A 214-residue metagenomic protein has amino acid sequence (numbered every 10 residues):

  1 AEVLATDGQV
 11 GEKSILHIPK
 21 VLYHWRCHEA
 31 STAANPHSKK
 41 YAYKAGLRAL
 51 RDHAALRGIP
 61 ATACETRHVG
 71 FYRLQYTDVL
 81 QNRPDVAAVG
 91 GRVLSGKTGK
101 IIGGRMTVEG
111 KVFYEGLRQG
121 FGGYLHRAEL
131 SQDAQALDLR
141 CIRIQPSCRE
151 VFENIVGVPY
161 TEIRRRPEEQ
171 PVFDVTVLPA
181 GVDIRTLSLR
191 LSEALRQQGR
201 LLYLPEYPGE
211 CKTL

Functional and structural regions predicted by a protein language model:
E2-H24, A30, R48-T66, D78 (+1 more regions): Catalytic donor-sugar/metal-binding loop of nucleotide-sugar-dependent glycosyltransferases
E12-K13, C27-H28, T77-V112, Q197-E206: Conserved donor NDP-sugar-binding/catalytic core segment of glycosyltransferases
H24-R26, S31-A33, G96-I101, L130 (+2 more regions): Flexible loop/turn segments at secondary-structure boundaries
W25, Y72-Y76, V93, I144 (+1 more regions): Short beta-strand element of the conserved SAM-dependent methyltransferase core
A30-N82, V112-Y114, R118-G122, E129 (+1 more regions): Non-catalytic membrane-proximal stalk/linker segments that position and tether the catalytic domains
K40, D138, G181-R185: Short, solvent-exposed loop/helix junctions and linker helices that flank or host conserved functional motifs
S95, K100-I102, T107-E150, V158-Q170: A recurrent flexible, glycine/aromatic-enriched loop bordering the glycosyltransferase active site that acts as
